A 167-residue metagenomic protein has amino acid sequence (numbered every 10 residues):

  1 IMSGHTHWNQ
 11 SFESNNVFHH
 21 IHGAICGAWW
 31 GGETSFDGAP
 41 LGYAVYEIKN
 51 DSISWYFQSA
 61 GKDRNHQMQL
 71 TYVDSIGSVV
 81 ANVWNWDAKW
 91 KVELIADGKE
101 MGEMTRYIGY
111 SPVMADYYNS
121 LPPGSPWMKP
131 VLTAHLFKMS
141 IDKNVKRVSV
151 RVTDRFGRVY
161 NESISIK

Functional and structural regions predicted by a protein language model:
I1-Y72, K91, E100-G102, Y118-S120: Conserved beta-sheet core of the metallophosphoesterase superfamily
H66-K167: Long, low-complexity serine/threonine/glycine- and acidic-rich segments characteristic of extracellular
